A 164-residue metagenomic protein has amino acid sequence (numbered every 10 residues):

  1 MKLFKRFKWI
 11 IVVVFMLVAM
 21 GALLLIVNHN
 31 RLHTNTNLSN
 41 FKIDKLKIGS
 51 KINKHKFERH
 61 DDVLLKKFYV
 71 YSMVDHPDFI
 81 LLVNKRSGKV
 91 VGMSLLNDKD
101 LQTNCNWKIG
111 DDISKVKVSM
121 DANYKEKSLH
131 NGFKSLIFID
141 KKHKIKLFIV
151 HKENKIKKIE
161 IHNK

Functional and structural regions predicted by a protein language model:
M1-A19, I26: N-terminal Sec-pathway targeting helices
L24, N28, K89-V90: N-proximal short alpha-helices
I26-K47: Ser/Thr/Pro/Gly-rich low-complexity linker/stalk segments immediately outside membranes or between
T36-S39, G92-Q102: Acidic/histidine-rich, surface-exposed loop or edge segments in extracytoplasmic proteins
N40, K45-S87, K99, W107-K155 (+1 more regions): A cross-family detector of function-defining hotspots
